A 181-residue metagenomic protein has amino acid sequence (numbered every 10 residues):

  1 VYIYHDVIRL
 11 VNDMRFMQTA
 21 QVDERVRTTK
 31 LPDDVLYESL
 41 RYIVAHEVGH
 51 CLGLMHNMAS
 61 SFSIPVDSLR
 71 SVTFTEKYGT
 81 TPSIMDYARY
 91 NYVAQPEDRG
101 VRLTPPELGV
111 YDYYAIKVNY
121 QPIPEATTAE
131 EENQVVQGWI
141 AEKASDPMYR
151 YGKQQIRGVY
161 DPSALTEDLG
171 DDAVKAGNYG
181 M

Functional and structural regions predicted by a protein language model:
V1-C51, G79-T80, Y90-V93, I116: Metzincin-family zinc-dependent endopeptidase catalytic domain
V48-I64: Catalytic Zn2+-binding segment of zinc metalloproteases
S61-S63, D67-M181: Conserved catalytic/binding loops enriched for acidic/polar residues
